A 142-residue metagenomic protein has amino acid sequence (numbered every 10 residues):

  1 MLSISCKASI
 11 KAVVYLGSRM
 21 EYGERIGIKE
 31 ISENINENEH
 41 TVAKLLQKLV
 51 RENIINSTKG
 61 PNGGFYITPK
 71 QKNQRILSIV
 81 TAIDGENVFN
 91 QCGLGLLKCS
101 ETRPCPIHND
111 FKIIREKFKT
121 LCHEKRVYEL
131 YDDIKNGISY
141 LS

Functional and structural regions predicted by a protein language model:
M1-V13: Short alpha-helical segments that sit at the start of domains
V13, L46-Q47: Short, hydrophobic-biased segments on the C-terminal half of alpha helices that form "recognition helices"
K29-N36: A short alpha-helical element within helix-turn-helix/winged-helix DNA-binding domains across DNA-binding proteins
E33, V50-R51: Alpha-helical residues within the helix-turn-helix
H40: Key DNA-contact positions within bacterial/archaeal DNA-binding proteins
E52-I67: Beta-hairpin "wing" of winged helix-turn-helix
Q71-L96, F111-E116: Conserved segment of winged-helix/HTH DNA-binding domains
G93-S142: C-terminal regulatory/oligomerization modules of transcriptional regulators
